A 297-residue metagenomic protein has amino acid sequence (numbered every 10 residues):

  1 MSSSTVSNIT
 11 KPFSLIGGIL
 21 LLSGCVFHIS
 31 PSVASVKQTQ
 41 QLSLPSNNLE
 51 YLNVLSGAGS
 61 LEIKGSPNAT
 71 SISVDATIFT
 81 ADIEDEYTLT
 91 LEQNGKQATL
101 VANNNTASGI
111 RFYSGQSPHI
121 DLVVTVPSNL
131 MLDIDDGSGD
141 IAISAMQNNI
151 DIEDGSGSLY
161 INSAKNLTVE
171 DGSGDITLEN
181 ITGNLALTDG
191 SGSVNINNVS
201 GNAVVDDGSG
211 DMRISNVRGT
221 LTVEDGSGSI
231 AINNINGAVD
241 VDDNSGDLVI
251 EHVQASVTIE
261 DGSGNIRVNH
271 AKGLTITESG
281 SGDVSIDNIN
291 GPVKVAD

Functional and structural regions predicted by a protein language model:
S2-L15: Bacterial N-terminal signal peptides that target proteins for export
S2-S3, C25-D136, A142-E153, S158-E170 (+8 more regions): Acidic (Asp/Glu) and glycine-rich low-complexity loops/linkers that are typically intrinsically disordered
F13-G24: Bacterial N-terminal signal peptides
